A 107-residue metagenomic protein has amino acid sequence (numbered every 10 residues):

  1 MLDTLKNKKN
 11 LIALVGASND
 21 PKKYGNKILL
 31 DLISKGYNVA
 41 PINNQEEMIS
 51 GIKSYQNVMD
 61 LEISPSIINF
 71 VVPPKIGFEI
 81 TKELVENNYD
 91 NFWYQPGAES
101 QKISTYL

Functional and structural regions predicted by a protein language model:
M1-Q45, S50: Hydrophobic, well-ordered beta-alpha structural blocks that scaffold small-molecule cofactor pockets
A17, V71-V72, P96: Glycine-rich, N-terminal phosphate-binding loop of Rossmann-like dinucleotide-binding domains
A40-N43, F92-P96: Short internal beta-strands
M48-E79: Glycine-rich, highly charged phosphate/nucleotide-binding loops
I76-Q95: Rossmann-fold NAD(P) dinucleotide-binding segment
P96-L107: Rossmann-fold NAD(P)-binding glycine/threonine-rich loop
